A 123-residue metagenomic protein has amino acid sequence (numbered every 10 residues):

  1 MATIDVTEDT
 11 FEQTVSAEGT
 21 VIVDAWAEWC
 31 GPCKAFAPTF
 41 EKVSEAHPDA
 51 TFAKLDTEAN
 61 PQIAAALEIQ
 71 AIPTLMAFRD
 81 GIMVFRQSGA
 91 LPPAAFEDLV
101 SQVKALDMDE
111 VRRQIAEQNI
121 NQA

Functional and structural regions predicted by a protein language model:
T3-V21, P61: A short beta-strand-turn-helix
E18-I22, A35-L55, P61: Conserved helix-turn-beta segment immediately C-terminal to the redox Cys motif in thioredoxin-like folds
G19, W26-W29, A71: Short pre-active-site segment immediately N-terminal to redox-active cysteine/selenocysteine motifs in thiol-based
D24-W26, A77: Structural cue for short, hydrophobic secondary-structure segments
C30-C33, L75: The canonical Cys-X-X-Cys-His
P61, L67-R79, L91: Structural micro-motif
M76-E110: Non-catalytic, surface beta->alpha helical segment in thiol-disulfide oxidoreductase systems
M108-A123: CheY-like receiver
